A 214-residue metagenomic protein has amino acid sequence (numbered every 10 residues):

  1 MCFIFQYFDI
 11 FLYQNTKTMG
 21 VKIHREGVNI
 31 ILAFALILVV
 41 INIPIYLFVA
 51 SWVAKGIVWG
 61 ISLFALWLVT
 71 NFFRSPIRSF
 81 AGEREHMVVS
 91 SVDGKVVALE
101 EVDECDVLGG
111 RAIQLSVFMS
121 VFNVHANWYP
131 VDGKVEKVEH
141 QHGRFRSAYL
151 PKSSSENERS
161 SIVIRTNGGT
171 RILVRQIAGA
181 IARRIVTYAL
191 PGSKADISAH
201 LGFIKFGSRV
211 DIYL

Functional and structural regions predicted by a protein language model:
Y7: Cationic, low-complexity basic patches in intrinsically disordered or flexible, solvent-exposed regions
F11-L214: Contiguous, well-folded functional domains in the mature portion of proteins
